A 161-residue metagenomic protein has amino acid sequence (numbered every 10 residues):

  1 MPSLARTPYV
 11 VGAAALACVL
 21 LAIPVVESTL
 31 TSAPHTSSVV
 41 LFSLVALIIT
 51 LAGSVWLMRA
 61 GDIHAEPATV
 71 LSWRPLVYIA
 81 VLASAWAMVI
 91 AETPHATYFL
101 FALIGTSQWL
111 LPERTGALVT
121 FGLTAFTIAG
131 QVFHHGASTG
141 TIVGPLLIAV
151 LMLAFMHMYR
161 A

Functional and structural regions predicted by a protein language model:
M1-A80: N-terminal signal-anchor/first transmembrane helix of integral membrane proteins
V19-P24, A83-M88, L123-V132: Aromatic-anchored segments of alpha-helical transmembrane domains
V25-S32, M58, I90, Q131-H135 (+1 more regions): Transmembrane helix-loop junctions and nearby membrane-interface residues
S37-L47, A87-Y98: Structural signature of hydrophobic alpha-helical transmembrane segments
D62-V70, V81-A85, V132-I142: Phosphate-binding glycine-rich loops and adjacent basic patches that engage nucleotide phosphates, nucleic-acid
A65, T69, P75-V81, M88 (+4 more regions): N-terminal globular core domains of eukaryotic regulatory proteins
P75-A83, T127, V150-L151: Small-residue-rich segments of transmembrane alpha-helices in multi-pass membrane proteins, especially helix faces
E92-A161: Cytosolic coiled-coil signaling helices that couple upstream sensory modules
